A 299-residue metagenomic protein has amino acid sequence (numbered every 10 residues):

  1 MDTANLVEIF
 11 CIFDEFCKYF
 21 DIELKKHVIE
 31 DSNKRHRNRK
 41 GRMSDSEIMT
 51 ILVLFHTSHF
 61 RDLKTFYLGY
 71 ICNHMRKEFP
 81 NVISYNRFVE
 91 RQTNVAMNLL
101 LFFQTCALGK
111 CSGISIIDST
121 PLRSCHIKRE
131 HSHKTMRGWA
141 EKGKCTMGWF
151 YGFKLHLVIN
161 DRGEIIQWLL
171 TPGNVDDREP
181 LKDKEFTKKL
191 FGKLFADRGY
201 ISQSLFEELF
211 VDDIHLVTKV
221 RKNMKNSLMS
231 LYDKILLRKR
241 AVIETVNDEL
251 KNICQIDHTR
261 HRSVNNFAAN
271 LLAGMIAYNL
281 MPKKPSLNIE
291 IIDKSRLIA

Functional and structural regions predicted by a protein language model:
M1-A299: Short alpha-helical elements
